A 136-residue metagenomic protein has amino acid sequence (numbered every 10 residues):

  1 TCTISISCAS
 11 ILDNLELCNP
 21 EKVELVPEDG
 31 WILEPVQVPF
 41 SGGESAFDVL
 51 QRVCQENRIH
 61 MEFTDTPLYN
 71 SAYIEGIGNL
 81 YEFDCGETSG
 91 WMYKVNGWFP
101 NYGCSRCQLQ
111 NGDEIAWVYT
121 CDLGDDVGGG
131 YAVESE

Functional and structural regions predicted by a protein language model:
T1-E136: Ubiquitin-like/PB1-type beta-grasp interaction modules and other compact soluble beta-rich domains
